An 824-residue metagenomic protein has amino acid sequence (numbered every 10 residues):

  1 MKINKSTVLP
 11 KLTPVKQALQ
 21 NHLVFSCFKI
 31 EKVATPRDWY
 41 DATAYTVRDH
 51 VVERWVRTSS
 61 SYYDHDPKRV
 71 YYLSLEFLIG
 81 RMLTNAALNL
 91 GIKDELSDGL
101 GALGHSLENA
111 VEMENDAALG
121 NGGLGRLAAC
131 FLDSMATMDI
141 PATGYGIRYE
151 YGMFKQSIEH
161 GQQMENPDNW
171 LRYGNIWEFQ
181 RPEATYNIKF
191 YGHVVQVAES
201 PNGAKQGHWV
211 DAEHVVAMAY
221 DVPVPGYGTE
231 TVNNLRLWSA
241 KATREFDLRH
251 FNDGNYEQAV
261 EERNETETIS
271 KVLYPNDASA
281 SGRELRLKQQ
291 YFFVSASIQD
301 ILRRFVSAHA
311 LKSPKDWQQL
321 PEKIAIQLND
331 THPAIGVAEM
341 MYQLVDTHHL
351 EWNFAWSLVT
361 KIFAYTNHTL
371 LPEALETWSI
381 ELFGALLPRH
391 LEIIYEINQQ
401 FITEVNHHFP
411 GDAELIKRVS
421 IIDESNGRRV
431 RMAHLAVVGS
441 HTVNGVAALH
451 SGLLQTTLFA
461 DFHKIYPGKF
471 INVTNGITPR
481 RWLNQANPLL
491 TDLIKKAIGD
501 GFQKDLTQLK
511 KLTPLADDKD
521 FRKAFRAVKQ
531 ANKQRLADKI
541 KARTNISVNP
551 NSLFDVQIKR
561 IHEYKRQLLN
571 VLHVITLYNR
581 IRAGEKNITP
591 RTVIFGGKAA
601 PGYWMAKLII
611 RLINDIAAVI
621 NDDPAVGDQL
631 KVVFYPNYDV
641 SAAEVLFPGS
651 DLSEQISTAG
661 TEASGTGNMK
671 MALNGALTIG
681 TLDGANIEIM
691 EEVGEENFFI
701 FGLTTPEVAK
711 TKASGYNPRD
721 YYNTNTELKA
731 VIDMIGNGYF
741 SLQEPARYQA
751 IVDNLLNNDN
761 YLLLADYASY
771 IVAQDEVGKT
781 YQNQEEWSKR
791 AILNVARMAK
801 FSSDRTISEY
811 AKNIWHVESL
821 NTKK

Functional and structural regions predicted by a protein language model:
M1-K824: A conserved ligand/cofactor-binding region detector
